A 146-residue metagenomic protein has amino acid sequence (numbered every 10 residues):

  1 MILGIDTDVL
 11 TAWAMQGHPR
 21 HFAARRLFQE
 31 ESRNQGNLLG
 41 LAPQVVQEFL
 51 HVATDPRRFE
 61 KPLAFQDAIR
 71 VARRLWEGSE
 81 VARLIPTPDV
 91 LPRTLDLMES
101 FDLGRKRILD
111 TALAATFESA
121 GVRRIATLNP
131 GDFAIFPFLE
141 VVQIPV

Functional and structural regions predicted by a protein language model:
M1-L41, P56-R70: Short, well-structured N-terminal submotif of metal-dependent ribonuclease cores
I2, T111-V146: Acidic, PIN/NYN-like endoribonuclease modules and their adjacent C-terminal/linker elements
D8-V9, Q44, A112, G131: Alpha-helix/helix-capping structural signal
W13, E30-N34, V52, P56-F59 (+2 more regions): Alpha-helix C-capping/helix-to-loop hinge sites
L38, E80-L128: Active-site neighborhoods of divalent-metal-dependent phosphate/nucleic-acid chemistry enzymes
V46, D89-V90, G131-D132: Conserved beta-strand edge residues that scaffold enzyme active sites
V52, D96, F136-E140: Short secondary-structure transition/capping segments
